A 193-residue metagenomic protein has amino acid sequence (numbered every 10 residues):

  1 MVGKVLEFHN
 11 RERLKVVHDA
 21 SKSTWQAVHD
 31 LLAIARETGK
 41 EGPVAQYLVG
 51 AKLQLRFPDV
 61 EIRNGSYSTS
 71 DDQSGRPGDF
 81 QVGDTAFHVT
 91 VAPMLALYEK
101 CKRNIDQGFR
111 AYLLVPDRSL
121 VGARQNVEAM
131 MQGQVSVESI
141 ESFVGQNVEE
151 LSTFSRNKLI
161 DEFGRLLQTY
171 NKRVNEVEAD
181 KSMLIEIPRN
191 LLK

Functional and structural regions predicted by a protein language model:
M1-P43: Interdomain/boundary linker segments immediately adjacent to catalytic/signaling cores
R36-K193: Catalytic core segments in nucleotide and nucleic-acid processing enzymes
